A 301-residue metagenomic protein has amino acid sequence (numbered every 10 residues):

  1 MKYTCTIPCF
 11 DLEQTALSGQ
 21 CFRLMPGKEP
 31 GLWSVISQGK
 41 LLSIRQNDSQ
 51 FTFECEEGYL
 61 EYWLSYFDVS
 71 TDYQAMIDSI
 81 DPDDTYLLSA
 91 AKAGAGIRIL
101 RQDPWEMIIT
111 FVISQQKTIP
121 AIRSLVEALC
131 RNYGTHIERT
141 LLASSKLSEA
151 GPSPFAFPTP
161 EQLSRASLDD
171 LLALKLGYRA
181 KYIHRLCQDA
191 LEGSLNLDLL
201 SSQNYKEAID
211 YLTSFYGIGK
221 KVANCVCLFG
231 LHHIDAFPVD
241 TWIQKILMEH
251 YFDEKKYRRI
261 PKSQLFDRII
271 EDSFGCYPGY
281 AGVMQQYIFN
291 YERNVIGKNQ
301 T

Functional and structural regions predicted by a protein language model:
M1-T301: HhH-family (HhH-GPD) DNA N-glycosylase catalytic core used in base-excision repair
